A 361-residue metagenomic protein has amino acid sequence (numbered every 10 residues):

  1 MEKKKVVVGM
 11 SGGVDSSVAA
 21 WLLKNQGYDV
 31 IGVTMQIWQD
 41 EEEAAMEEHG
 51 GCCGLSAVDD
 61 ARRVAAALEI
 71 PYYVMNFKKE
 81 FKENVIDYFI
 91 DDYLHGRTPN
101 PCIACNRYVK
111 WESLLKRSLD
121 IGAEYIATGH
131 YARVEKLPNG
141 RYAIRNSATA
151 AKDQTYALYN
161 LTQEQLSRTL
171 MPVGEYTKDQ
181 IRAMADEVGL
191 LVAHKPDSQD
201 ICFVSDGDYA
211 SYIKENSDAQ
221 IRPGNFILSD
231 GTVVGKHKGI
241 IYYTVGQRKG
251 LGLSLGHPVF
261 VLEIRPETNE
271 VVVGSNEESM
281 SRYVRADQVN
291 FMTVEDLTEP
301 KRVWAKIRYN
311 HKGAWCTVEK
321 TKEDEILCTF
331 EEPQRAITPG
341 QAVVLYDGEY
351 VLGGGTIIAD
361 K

Functional and structural regions predicted by a protein language model:
M1-Y159, L170, D179-Q180: ATP-dependent adenylation/nucleotidyltransferase module used to activate substrates
A127-K136, A143-K361: AMP-forming adenylation/ATP pyrophosphatase catalytic core
